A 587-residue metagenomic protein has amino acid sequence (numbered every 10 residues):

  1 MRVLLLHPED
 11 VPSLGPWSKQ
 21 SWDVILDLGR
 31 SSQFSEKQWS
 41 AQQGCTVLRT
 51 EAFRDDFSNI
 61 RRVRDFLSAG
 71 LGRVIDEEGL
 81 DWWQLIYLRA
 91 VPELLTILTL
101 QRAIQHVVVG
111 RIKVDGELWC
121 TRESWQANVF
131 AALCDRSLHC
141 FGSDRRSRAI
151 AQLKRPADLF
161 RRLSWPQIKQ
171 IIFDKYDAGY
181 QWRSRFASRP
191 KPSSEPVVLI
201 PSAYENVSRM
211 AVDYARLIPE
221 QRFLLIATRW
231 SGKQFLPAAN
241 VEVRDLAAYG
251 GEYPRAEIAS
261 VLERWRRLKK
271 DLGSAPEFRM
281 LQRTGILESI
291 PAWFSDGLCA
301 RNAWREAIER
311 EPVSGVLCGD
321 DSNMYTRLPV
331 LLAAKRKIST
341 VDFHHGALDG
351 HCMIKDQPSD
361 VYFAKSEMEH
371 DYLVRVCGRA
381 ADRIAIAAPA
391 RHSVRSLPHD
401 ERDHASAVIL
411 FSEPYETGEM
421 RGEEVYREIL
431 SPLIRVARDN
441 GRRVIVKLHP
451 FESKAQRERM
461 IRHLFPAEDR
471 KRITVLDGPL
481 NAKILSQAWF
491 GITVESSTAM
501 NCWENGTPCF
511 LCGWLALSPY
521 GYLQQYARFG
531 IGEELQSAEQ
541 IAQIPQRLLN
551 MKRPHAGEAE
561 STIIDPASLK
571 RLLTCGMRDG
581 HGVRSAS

Functional and structural regions predicted by a protein language model:
M1-S587: Catalytic-core helical/loop segments in enzymes performing group transfer/polymerization on anionic/lipid-linked
